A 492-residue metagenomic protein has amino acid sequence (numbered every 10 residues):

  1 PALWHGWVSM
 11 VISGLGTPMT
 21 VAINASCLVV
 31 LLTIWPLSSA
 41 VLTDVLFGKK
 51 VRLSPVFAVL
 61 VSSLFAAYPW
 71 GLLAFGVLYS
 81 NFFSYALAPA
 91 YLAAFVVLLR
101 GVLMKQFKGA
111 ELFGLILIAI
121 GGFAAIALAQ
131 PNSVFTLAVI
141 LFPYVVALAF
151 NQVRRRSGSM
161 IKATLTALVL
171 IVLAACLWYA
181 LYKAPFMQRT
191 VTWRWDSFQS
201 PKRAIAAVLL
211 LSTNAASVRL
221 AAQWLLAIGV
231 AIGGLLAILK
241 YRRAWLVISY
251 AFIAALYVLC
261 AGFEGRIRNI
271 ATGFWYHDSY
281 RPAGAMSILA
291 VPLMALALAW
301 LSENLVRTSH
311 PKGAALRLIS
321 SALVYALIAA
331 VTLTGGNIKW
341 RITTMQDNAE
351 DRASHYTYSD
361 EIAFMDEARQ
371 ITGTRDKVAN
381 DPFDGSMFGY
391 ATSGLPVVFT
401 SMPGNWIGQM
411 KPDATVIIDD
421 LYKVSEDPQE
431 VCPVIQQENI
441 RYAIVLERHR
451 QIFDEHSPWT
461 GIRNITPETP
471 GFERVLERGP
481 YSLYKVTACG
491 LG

Functional and structural regions predicted by a protein language model:
P1-Q346, E438-Y442, R474-E477, L483-C489: Membrane-embedded transmembrane-helix bundle of lipid-linked glycan/lipid transferases
L333-G492: Extracytoplasmic
